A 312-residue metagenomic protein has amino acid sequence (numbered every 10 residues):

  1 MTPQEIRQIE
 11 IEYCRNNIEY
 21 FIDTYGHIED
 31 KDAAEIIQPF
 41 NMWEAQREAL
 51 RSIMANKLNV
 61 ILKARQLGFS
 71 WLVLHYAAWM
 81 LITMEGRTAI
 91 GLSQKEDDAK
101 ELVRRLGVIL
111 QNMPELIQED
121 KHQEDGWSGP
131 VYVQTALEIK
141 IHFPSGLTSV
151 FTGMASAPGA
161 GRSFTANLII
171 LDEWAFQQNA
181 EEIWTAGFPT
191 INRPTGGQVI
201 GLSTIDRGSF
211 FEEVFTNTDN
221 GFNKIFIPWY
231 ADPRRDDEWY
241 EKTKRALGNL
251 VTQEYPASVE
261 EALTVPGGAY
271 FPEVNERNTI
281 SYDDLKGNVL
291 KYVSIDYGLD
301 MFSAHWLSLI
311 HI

Functional and structural regions predicted by a protein language model:
M1-L58: Pre-P-loop entry segment of helicase/translocase ATPase cores
N56-Y76: Walker A/P-loop
R87-V108: Conserved Walker A/P-loop ATP-binding site and its immediately adjacent core in helicase/helicase-like ATPase domains
G107-T165: Inter-Walker segment of RecA-like/P-loop motor cores
N112, I117-D120, L168, F176-L247: ASCE P-loop NTPase helicase motor core
W229-D300: ATPase catalytic-site recognition across NTP-hydrolyzing enzymes
I310-I312: Conserved small/polar residues in nucleotide/adenosyl-binding loops
